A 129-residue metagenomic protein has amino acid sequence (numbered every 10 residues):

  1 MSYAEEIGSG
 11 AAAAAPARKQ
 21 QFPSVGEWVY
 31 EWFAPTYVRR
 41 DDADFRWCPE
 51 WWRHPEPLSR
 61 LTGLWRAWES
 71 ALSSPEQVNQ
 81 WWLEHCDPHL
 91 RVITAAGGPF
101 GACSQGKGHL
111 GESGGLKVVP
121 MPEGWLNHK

Functional and structural regions predicted by a protein language model:
M1-P16, S73, K117-K129: Non-catalytic accessory regions used for complex assembly or targeting
S2-W47: Short terminal alpha-helical segments
A15, R46-E50, P75, N79: Alpha-helical rod/repeat scaffolding segments in eukaryotic adaptors/tethers and long-chain four-helix cytokines
P57-L61: Short amphipathic alpha-helical heptad-repeat segments
L64: Phosphate/adenylate-binding glycine loop and adjacent helical scaffold
W68-P75: Secondary-structure edge/capping motif, primarily at the C-terminal ends of alpha-helices and the immediately following
E76-K129: Amphipathic alpha-helical binding modules
